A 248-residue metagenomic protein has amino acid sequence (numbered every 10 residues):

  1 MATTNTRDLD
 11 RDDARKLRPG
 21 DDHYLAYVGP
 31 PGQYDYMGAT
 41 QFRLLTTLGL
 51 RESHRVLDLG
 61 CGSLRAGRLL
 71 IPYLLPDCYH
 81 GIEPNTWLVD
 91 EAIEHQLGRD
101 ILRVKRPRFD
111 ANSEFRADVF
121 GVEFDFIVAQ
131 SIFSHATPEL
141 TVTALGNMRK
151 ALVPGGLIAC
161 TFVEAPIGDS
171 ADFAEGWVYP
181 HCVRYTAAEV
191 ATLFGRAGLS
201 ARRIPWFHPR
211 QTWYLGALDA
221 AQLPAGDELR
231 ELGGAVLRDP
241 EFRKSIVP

Functional and structural regions predicted by a protein language model:
M1-L48, S63-V119, A136-T143, N147 (+1 more regions): Class I (Rossmann-like) S-adenosyl-L-methionine-dependent methyltransferase catalytic domain, capturing the SAM-binding
S53-G62: Conserved class I S-adenosyl-L-methionine
R55, G156-L157: Short glycine-centered segments of the SAM/dcSAM-binding site in methyltransferase folds
A117-I127: A short acidic, Gly/Pro-enriched loop at the edge of an enzyme's catalytic core that lines a small-molecule cofactor
F126-E139: A short SAM/SAH-binding and catalytic strip from SAM-dependent methyltransferases
